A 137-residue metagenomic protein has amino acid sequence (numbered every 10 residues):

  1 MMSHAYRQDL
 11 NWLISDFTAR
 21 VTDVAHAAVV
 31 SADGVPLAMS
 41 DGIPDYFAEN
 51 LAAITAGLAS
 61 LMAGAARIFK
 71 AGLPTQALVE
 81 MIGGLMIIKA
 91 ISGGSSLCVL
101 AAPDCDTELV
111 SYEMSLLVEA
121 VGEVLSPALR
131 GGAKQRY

Functional and structural regions predicted by a protein language model:
M1-H26, D33-Y137: Acidic, low-complexity cytosolic segments
